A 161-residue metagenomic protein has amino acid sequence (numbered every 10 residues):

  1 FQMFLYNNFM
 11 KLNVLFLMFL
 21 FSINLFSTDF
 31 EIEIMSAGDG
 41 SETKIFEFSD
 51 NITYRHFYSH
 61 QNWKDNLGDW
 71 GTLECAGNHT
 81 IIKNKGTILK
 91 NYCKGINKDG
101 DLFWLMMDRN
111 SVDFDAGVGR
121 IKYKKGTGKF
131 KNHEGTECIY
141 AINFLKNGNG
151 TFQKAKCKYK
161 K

Functional and structural regions predicted by a protein language model:
F1-F9: Short, Lys/Arg-enriched N-terminal segments with co-localized hydrophobic residues within the first ~10-30 amino acids
M10-M18: Sec-dependent signal peptide recognition, specifically the positively charged N-region followed immediately by
T28-K161: Beta-strand-enriched cores of mature, soluble protein domains
